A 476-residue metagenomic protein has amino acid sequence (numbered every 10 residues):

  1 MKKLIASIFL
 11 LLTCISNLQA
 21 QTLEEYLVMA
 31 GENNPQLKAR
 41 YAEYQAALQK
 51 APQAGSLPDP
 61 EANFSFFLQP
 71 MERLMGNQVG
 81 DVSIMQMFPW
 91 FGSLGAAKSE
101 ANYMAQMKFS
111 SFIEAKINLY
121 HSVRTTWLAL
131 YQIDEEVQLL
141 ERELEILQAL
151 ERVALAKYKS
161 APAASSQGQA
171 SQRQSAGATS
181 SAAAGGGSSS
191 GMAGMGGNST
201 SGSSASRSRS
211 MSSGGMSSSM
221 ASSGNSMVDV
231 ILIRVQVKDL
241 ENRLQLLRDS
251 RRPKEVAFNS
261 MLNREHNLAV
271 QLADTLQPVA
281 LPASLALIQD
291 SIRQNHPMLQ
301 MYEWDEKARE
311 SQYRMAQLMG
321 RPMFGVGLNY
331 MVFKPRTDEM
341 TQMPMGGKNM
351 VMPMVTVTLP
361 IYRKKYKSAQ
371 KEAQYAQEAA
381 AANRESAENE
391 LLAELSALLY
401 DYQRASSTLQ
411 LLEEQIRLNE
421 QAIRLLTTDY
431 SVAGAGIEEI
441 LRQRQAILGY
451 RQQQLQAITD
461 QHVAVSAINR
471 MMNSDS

Functional and structural regions predicted by a protein language model:
K3, N118-S291, D401, A405 (+1 more regions): Periplasmic alpha-helical coiled-coil/stalk elements that build and connect Gram-negative outer-membrane
L4-C14: Sec-dependent N-terminal signal peptides
L18-F67, M87-P89, S93-A96, N102 (+7 more regions): Bacterial Sec-pathway N-terminal export signals of envelope proteins
Q36, E43, K50, A97 (+28 more regions): Charged, solvent-exposed faces of alpha-helical coiled-coils
K38-A42, G55, P89-L119, L232 (+5 more regions): Sec/SRP-type N-terminal targeting helices
N63-S93, A97, R173-S219, T275-P282 (+3 more regions): Small/polar, glycine/serine/threonine/aspartate-rich low-complexity segments that form flexible
Q148, G185, T200, N242-N263 (+1 more regions): Short segments within alpha-helical structural elements
